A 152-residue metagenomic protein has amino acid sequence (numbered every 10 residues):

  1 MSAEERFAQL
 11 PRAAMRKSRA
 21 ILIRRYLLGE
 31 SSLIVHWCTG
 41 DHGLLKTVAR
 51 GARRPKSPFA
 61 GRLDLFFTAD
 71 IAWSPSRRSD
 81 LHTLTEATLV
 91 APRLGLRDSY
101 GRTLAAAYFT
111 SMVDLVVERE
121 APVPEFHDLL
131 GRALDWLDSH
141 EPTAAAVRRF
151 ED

Functional and structural regions predicted by a protein language model:
S2-D152: Non-catalytic alpha-helical scaffolds and adjoining flexible linkers that form interface surfaces for assembly
